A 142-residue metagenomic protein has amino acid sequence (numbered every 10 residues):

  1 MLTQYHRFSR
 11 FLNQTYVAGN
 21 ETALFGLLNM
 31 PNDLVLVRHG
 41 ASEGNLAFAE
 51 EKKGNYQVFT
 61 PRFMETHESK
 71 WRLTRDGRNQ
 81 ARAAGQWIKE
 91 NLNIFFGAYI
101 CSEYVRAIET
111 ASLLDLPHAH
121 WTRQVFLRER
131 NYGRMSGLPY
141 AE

Functional and structural regions predicted by a protein language model:
M1-L2: N-terminal mitochondrial targeting presequence
H6-E21, F25-A119, R123: Active-site-proximal alpha-helix that buttresses catalytic centers in soluble enzyme cores
L127-A141: Short alpha-helix plus adjacent loop in nuclease-associated cores
